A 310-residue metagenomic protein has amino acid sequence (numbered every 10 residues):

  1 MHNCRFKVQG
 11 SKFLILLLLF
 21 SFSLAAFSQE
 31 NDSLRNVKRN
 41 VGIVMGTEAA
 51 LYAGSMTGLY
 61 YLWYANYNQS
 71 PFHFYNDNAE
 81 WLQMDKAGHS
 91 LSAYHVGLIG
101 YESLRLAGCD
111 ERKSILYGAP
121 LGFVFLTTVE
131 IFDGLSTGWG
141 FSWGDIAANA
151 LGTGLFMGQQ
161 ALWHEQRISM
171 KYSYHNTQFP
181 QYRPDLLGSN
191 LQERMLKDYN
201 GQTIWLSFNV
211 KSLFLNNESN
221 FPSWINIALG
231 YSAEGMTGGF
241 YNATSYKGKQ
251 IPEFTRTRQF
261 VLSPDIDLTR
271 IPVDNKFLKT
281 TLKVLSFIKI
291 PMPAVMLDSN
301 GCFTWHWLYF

Functional and structural regions predicted by a protein language model:
M1-L24: Short, basic, low-complexity termini and linkers enriched in Ser/Thr/Gly/Pro that act as targeting/leader peptides
Q29-F310: Hydrophobic alpha-helical membrane segments
